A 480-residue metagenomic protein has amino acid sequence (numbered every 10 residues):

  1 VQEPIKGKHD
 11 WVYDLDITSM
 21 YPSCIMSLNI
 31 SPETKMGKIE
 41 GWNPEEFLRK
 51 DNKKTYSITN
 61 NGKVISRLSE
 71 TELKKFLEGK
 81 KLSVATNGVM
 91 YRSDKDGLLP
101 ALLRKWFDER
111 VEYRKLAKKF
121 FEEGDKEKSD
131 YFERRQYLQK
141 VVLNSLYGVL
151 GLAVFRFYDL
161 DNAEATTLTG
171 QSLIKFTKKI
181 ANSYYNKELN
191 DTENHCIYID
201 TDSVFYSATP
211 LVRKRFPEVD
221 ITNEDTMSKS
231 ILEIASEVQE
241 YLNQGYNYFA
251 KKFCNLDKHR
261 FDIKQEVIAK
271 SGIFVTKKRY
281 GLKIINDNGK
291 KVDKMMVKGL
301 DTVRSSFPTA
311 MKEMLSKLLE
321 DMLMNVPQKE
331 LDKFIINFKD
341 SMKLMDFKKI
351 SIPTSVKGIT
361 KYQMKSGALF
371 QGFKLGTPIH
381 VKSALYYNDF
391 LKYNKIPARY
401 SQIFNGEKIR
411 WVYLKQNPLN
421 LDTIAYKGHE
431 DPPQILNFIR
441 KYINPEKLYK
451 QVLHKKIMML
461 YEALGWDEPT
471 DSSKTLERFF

Functional and structural regions predicted by a protein language model:
V1-N29, E33-K38, W42-N87, D94-K95 (+6 more regions): DNA-dependent DNA polymerase catalytic subunits
L103-F120, Q139: Non-transmembrane amphipathic alpha-helical segments
E109, E133-A153, D200-V204: Short coil-to-beta-strand
R114-F121, Y147-V154, A181-Y185: Structural motif corresponding to the C-terminal cap of alpha-helices
L116, A165-L168: Compositionally biased, low-hydrophobicity segments enriched in charged and small polar residues
L152-A165: Inter-lobe coupling/hinge region of RecA-like P-loop helicase motors
